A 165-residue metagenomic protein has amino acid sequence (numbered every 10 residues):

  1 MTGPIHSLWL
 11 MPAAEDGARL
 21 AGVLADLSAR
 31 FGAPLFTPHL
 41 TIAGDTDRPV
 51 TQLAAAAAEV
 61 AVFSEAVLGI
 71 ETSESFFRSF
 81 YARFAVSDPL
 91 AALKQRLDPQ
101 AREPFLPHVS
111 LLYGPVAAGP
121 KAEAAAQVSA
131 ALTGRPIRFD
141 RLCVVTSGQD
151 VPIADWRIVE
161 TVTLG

Functional and structural regions predicted by a protein language model:
M1-E65, V86-R141, V151-G165: Basic, often amphipathic N-terminal segments
G69-F77, R141-V151: Short proline/glycine- and acidic-rich turn/helix-capping motifs at secondary-structure junctions
F77-S79, L93-K94: Short, conserved acidic/polar surface loops in the N-terminal third of protein domains
A82: Short, structured beta-strand-loop surface elements
